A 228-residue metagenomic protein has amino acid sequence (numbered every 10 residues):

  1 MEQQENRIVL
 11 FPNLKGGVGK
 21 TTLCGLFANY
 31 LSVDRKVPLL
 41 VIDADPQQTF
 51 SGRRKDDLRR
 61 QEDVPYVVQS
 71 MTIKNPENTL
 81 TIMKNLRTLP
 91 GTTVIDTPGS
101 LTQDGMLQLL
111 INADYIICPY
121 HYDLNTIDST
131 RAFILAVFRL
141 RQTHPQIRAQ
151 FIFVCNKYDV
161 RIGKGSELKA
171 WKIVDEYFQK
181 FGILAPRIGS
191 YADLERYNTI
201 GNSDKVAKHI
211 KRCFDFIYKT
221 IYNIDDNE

Functional and structural regions predicted by a protein language model:
E2-D43: Walker A/P-loop phosphate-binding motif and the immediately C-terminal alpha-helix
F27-V67: N-terminal phosphate/diphosphate-binding loop that engages ATP/GTP or pyrophosphate donors across diverse enzyme folds
D45, L86-M106: Switch II (G3) loop of P-loop NTPases
Q61-I95: Conserved nucleotide-sensing/catalytic segment adjacent to the nucleotide-binding pocket in NTP-handling enzymes
D104-N125: Inter-motif core of Ras-like GTPase G domains
T130-R148: Conserved C-terminal guanine-recognition region of P-loop GTPase G domains, centered on the G4
K157-S203: Beta-strand-loop-alpha "switch" segments that mediate conformational coupling across diverse proteins
I200-E228: NTP-binding/hydrolysis catalytic cores, primarily Walker-type P-loop NTPases
